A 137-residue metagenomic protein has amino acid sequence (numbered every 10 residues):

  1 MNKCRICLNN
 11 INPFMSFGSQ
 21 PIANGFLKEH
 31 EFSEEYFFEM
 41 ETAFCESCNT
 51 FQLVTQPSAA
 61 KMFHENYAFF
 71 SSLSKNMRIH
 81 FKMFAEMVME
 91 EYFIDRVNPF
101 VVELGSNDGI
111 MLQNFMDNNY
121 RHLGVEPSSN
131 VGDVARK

Functional and structural regions predicted by a protein language model:
M1-K75: N-terminal juxtadomain amphipathic helix that follows a signal peptide/anchor or precedes a small N-terminal auxiliary
E41-F44, M77-F84, M111: Generic hydrophobic, aliphatic-rich segments that mediate packing or membrane embedding
R78-V97: Conserved alpha-helix/loop element of class I SAM-dependent methyltransferases that forms part of the SAM/SAH-binding
V97-N107: Conserved class I S-adenosyl-L-methionine
D108-Y120: Conserved SAM-binding loop of SAM-dependent methyltransferases across substrates and taxa, primarily the Class I
R121-E126: Conserved SAM-binding motif I beta-strand of class I
S128-N130: Conserved SAM/SAH-binding beta-strand->alpha-helix loop
A135-R136: Conserved SAM-binding loop
